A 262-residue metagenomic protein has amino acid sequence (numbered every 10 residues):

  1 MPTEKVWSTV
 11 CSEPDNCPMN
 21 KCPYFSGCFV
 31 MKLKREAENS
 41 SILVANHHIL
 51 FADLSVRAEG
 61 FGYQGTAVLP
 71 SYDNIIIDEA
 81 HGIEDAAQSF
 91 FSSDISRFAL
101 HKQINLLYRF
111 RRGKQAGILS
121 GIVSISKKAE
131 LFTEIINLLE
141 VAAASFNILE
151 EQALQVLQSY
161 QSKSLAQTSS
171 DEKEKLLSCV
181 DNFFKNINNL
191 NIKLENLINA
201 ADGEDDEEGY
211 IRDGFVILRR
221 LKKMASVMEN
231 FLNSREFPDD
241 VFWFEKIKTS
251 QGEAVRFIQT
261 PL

Functional and structural regions predicted by a protein language model:
M1-L262: ASCE RecA-like P-loop NTPase motor cores that couple ATP hydrolysis to mechanical translocation on nucleic acids
